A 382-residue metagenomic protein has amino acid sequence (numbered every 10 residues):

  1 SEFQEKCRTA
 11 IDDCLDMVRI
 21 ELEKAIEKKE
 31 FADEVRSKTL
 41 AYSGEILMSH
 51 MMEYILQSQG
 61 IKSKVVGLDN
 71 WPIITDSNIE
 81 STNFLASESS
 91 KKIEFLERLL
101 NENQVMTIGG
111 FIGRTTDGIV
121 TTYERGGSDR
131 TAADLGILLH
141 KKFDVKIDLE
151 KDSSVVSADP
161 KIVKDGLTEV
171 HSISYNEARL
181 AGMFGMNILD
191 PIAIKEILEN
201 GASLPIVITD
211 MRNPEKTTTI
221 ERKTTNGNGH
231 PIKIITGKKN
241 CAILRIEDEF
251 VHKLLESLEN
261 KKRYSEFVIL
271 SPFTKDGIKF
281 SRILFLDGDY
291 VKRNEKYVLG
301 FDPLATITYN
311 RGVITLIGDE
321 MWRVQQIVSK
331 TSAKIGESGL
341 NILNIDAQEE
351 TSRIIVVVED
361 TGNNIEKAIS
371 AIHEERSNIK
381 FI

Functional and structural regions predicted by a protein language model:
S1-L189, E350, V356-D360, R376 (+1 more regions): Nucleotide/pyrophosphate-binding catalytic subdomain
K62-K64, V145-I147, I206, S265-F267 (+1 more regions): Hydrophobic anchor at the start of a short beta-strand that flanks the dinucleotide cofactor-binding loop
Q104, V145, H171, R179 (+6 more regions): Structural beta-strand/beta-sheet cores of well-ordered domains, especially the beta-sheet scaffolds that support
A132-A133, I194, S332: Generic hydrophobic/aromatic pocket-lining and core-packing "Φ" positions
S174-L254: A conserved active-site cap/scaffold subdomain adjacent to cofactor or substrate pockets
T217-I382: A conserved regulatory-domain signal marking ACT and ACT-like small-molecule sensing domains and adjacent regulatory
